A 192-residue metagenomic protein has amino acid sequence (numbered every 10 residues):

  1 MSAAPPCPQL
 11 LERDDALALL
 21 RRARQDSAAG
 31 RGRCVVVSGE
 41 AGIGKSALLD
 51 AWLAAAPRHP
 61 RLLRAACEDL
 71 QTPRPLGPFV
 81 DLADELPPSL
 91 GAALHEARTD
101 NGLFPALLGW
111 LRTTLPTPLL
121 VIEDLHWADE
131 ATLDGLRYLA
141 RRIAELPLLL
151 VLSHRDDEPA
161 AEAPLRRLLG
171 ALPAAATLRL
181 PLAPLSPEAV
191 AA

Functional and structural regions predicted by a protein language model:
M1-A192: Key residue(s) within conserved catalytic/signature motifs
